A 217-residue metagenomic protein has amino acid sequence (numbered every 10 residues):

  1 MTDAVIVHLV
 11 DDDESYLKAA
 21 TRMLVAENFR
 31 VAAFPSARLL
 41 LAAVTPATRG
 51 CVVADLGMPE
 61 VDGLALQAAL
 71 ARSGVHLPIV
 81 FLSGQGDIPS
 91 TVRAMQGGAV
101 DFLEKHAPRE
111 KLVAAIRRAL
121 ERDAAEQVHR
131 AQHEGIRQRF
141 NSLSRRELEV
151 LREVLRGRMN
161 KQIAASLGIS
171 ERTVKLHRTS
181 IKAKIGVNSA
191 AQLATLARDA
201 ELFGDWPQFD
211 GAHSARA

Functional and structural regions predicted by a protein language model:
L39-A42, L64-H76, R93: Short amphipathic alpha-helix used as the core "switch/output" element in two-component signaling
A47-A54: Active-site beta3 strand of CheY-like receiver
D55, S83: Active-site residues of response regulator receiver
M58: Receiver (REC) domain active-site loop signature in two-component systems and cognate sites in sensor histidine kinases
D87-P89, H106-I116: C-terminal output helix
M159-Q192: Recognition helix of helix-turn-helix DNA-binding domains
K182-A217: Basic, Lys/Arg-enriched C-terminal extension of HTH/homeodomain DNA-binding domains
